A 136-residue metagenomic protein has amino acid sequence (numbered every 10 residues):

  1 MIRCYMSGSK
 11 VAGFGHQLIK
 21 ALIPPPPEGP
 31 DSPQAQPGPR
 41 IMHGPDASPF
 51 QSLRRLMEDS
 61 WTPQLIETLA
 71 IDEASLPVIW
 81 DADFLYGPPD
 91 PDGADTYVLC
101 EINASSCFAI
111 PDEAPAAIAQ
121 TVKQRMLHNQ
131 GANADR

Functional and structural regions predicted by a protein language model:
M1-E73, L85-D90, D95-V98: Phosphate-binding site of ATP-dependent enzymes
I71-D81, L85-R136: C-terminal active-site "lid" helix and adjoining low-complexity regulatory extension at the edge of ATP-using catalytic
